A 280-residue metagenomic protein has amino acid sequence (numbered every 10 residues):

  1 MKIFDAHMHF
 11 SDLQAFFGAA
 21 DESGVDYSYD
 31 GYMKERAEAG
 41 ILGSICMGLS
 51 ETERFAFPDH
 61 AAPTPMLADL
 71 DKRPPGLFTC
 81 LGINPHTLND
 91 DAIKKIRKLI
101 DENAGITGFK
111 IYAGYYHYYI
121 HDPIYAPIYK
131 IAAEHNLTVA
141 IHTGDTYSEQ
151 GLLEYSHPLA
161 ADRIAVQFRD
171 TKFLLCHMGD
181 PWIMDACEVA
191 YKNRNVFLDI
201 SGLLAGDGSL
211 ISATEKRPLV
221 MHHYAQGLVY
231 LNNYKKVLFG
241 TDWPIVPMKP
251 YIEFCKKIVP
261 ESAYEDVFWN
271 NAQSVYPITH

Functional and structural regions predicted by a protein language model:
M1-F10, A15-G43, Q226-L238, V246-H280: Mid-to-C-terminal alpha-helical segments outside catalytic/metal-binding sites
H7, R36, L67, F109 (+6 more regions): Conserved, mostly hydrophobic/aromatic
H9, L49-S50, G82-H86, I111-Y116 (+4 more regions): Active-site beta-loop-alpha junctions enriched in small/polar residues
S11-Y27, T52-R54, S148, G208-T214: Acidic/histidine-rich helix-loop elements that form or flank divalent-metal/phosphate-binding sites at the catalytic
S23, Y27-A56, G76-N84, T107-G108 (+2 more regions): Divalent metal-dependent hydrolysis catalytic cores, especially in the metallo-beta-lactamase
D26-R36, L88-I100, I183: Short, acidic/polar
P58-Y155: Active-site gating/metal-coordination segments in enzymes
I106-G108, H121-L238: Catalytic pocket-lining loop regions of alpha/beta-barrel enzymes, especially the amidohydrolase/enolase/GH5 lineages
